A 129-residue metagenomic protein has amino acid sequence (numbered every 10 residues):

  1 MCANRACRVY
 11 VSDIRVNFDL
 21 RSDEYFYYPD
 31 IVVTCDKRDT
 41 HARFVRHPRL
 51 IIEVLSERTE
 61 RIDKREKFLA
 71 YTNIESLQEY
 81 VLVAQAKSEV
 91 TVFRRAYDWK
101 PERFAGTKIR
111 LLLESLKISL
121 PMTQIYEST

Functional and structural regions predicted by a protein language model:
M1-T129: Gly/Pro/Ser/Thr-rich low-complexity, intrinsically disordered segments predominantly at protein N-termini
